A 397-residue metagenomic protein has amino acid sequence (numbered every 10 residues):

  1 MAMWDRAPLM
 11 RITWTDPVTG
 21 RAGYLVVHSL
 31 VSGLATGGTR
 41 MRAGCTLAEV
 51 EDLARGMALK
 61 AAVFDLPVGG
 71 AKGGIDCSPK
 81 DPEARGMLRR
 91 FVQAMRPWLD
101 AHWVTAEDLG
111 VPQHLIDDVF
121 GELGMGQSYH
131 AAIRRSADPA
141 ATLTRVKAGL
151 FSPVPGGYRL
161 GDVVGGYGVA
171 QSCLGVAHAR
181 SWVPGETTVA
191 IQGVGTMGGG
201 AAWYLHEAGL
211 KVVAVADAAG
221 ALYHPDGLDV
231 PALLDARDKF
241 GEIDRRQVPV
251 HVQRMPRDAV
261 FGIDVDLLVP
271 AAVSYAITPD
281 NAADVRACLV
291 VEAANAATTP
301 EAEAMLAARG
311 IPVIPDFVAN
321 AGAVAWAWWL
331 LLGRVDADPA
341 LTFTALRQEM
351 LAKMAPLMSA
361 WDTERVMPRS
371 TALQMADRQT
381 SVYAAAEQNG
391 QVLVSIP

Functional and structural regions predicted by a protein language model:
M1-T15: Short, Gly/Pro- and small/polar-rich lid/capping loops
V18-V31, A62-P67: N-terminal glycine-rich anion-binding loops that anchor highly charged ligand groups
V27-K60: N-terminal cap/recognition module
V63-L66, K72-P184: Glycine/serine-rich phosphate-binding loop and adjoining beta1-alpha1 elements at the start of nucleotide-handling
G149-F261: Glycine-rich phosphate/diphosphate-binding loop of Rossmann-like nucleotide-binding domains
G220-V313: Rossmann-like adenosine-cofactor binding region
C288-P397: Adenosine-phosphate binding glycine-rich loop
